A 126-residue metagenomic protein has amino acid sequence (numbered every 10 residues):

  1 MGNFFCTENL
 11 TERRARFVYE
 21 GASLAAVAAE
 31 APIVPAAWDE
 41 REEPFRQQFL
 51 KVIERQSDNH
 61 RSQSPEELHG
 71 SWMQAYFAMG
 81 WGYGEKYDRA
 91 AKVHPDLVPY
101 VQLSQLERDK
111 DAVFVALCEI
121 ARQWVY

Functional and structural regions predicted by a protein language model:
M1-Y126: Alpha-helical propensity feature that highlights long, continuous alpha-helices across diverse contexts
